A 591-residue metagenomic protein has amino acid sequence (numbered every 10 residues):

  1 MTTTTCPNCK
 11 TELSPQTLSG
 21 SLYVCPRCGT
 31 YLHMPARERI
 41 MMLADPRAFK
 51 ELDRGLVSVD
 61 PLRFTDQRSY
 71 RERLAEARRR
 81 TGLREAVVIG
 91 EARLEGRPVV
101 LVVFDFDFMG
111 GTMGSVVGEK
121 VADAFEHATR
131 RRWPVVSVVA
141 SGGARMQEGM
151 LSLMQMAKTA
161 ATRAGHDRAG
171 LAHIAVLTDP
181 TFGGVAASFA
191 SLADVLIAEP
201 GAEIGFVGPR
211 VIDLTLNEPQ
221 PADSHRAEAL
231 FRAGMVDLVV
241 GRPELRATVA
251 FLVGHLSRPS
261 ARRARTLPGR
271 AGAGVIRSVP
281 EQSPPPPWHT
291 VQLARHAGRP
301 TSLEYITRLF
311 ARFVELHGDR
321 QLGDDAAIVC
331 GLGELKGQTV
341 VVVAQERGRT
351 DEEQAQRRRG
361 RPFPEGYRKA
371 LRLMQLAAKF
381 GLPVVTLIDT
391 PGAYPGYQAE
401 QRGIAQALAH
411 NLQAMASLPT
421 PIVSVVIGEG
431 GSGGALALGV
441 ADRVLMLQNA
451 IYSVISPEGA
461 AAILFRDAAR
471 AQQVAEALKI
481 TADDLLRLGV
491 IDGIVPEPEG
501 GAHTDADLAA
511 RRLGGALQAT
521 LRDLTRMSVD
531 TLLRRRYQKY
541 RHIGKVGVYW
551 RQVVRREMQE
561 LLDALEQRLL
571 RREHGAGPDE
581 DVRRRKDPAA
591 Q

Functional and structural regions predicted by a protein language model:
M1-A86, E91-L94, P98, R246-V340 (+4 more regions): Intrinsically disordered, low-complexity segments enriched in small/flexible residues
G82, A92-E95, G165-G170, F189 (+5 more regions): Solvent-exposed alpha-helices and their adjacent loops that cap or buttress functional pockets in soluble metabolic
A92-V103, K120-A144, G333-E346, T350-Q354 (+1 more regions): A structural preference for short, pocket-lining loop segments at secondary-structure junctions
F106, G114-V121, Q155: Conserved mixed alpha/beta catalytic, RNA-binding, or beta-rich assembly cores of soluble enzyme, regulatory
M109-V116, E148-L151, R358-P364, Y397-A405: Flexible beta-alpha connector loops of hexameric P-loop NTPases
V139-R262, I388-Q518, R522, R526: Conserved catalytic cores of soluble enzyme domains, especially glycine-rich substrate-binding beta-alpha loops
